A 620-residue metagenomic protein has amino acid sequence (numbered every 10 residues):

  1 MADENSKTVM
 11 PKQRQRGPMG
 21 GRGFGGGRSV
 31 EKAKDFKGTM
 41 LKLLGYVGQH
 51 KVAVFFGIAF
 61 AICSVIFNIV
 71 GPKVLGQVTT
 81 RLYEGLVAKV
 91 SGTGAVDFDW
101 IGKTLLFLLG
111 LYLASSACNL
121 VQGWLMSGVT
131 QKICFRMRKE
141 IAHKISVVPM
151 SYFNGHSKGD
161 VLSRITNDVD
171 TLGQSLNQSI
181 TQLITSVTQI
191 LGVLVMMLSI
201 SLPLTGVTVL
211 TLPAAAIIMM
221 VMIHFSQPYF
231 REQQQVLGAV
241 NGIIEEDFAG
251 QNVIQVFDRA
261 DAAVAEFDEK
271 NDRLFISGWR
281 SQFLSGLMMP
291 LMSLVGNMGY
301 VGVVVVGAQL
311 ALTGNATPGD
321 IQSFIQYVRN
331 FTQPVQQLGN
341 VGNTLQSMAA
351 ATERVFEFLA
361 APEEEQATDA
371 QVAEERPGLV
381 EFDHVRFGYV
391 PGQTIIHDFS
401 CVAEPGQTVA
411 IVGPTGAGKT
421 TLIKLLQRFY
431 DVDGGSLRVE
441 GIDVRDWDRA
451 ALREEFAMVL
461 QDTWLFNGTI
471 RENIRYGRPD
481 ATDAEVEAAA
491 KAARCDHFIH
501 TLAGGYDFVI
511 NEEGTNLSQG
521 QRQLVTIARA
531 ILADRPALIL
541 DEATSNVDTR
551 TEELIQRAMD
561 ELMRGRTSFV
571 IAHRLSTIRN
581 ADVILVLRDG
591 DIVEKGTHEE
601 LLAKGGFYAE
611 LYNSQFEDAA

Functional and structural regions predicted by a protein language model:
A2, A367, A373-A620: ABC-type nucleotide-binding domain
D3, V54-C118, L198-P203, V301 (+1 more regions): Transmembrane helix-loop-helix hairpins at lipid-water interfaces of multipass membrane proteins, especially the type-1
G21, L41-L44, V52-Q77, L108 (+5 more regions): Alpha-helical segments in transporter systems
T39, V47, M126, T130 (+2 more regions): Juxtamembrane loop-to-helix connectors within ABC transporter transmembrane domains
Q49, A53-I66, Q77, Q178-E232 (+2 more regions): Transmembrane helices of ABC transporter permease
Q49, M150-S151, V169-L176, I180 (+7 more regions): An intracellular "coupling" helix at the cytosolic face of ABC transporter transmembrane type-1 domains
T79, I141, I145, I254 (+2 more regions): Helix-loop junctions and hydrophobic alpha-helical segments within the transmembrane domains of large membrane
M196-L210, H224, R280-E353, F358-L359: Helix-loop-helix
